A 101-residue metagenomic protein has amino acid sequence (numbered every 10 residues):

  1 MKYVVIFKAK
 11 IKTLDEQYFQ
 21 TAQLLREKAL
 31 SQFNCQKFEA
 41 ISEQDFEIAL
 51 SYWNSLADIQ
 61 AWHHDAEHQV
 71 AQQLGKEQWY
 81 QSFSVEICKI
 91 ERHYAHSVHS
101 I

Functional and structural regions predicted by a protein language model:
M1-E47, L56-H64, Q81-I101: Short S/T/G/P-rich N-terminal loop/turn motif that feeds into the first structured element of a domain
A71-Q73: Low-complexity, intrinsically disordered Gly/Pro/Thr-rich segments
G75-Y80: Arginine/glycine-rich "motif VI" loop of SF2 helicases in the C-terminal RecA-like domain
